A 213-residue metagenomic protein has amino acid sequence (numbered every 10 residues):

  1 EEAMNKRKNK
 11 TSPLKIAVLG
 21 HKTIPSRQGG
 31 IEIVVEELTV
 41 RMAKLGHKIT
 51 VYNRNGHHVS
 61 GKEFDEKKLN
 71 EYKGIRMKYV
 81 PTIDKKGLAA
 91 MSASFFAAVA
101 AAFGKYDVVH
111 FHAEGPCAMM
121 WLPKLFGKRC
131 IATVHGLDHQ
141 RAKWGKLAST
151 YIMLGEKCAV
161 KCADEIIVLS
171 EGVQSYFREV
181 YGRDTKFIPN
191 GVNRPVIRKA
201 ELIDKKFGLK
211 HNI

Functional and structural regions predicted by a protein language model:
M4-H57, A101: N-terminal subdomain of nucleotide-sugar transferases
N5-L14, E71-K73, A200-I213: Nucleotide-sugar donor-binding and catalytic loop/hinge architecture of NDP-sugar-dependent glycosyltransferases
P13, I49, V59-G87, K128: Conserved nucleotide-sugar phosphate-binding/catalytic loop shared by glycosyltransferases and other
Y72-V99, R141-A148: A short, charged, and often flexible helix/loop element on the N-terminal side of the glycosyltransferase catalytic
L88-A102, Y106-H135: An aromatic- and histidine-rich active-site surface loop
V99-A102, L125, S149-I166: Membrane-proximal helix-turn-helix segments that form the acceptor-binding/catalytic region of lipid-linked
K143, R178, V192-K206: Acidic anion/phosphate-binding donor-loop and adjacent secondary structure in glycosyltransferase catalytic cores
G172, G191: Carbohydrate-associated surface elements
